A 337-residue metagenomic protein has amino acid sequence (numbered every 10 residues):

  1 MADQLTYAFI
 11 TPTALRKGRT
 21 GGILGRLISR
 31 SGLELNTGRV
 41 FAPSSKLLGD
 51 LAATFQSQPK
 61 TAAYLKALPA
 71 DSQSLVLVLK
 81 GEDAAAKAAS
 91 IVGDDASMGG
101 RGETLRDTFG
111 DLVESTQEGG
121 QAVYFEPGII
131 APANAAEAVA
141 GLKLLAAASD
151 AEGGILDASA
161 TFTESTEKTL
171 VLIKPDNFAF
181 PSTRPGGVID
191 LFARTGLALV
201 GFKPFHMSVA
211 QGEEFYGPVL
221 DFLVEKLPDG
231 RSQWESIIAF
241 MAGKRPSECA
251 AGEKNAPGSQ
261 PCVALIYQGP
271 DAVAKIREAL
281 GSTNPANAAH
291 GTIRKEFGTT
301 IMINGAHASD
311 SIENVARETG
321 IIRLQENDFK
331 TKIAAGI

Functional and structural regions predicted by a protein language model:
M1-I337: Non-catalytic terminal and connector segments of soluble metabolic enzymes
